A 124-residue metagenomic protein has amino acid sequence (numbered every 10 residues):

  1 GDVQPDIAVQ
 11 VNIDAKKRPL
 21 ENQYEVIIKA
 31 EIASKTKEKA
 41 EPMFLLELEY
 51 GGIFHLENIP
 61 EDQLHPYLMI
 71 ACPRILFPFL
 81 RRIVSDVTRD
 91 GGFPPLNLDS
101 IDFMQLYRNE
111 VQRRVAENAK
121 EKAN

Functional and structural regions predicted by a protein language model:
G1-I75, F79-N124: N-terminal intrinsically disordered, cationic/polar leader segments that include organellar targeting peptides
